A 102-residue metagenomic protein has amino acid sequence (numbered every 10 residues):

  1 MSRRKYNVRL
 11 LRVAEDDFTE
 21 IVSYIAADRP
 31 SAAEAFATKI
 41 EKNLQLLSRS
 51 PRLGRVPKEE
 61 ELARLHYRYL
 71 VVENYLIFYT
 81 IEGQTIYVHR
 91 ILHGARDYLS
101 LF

Functional and structural regions predicted by a protein language model:
M1-K39: Arg/Lys-rich, positively charged N-terminal/basic patches that mediate binding to nucleic acids
V22, E41-L44, H89-L92: Conserved protein kinase catalytic domain
P30, Q45, R49-L53, Y75 (+1 more regions): Generic structural signal for secondary-structure transition and capping sites
A32-A37, E41-N43, L47-S50, E61 (+1 more regions): Amphipathic, hydrophobic secondary-structure cores in small proteins
G54-G83: Basic/aromatic recognition patch in beta-strand/loop cores that engages polyanionic ligands
V72-F102: Enriched for short, Lys/Arg-rich terminal
